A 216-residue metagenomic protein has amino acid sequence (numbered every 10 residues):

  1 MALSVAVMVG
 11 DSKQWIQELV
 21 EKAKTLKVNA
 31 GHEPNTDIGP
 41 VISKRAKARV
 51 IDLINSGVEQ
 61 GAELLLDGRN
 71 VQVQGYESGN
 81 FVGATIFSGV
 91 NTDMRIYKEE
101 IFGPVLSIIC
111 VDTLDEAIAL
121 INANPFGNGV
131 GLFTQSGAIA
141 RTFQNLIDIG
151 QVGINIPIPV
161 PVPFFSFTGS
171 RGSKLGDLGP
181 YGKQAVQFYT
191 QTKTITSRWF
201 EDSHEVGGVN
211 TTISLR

Functional and structural regions predicted by a protein language model:
L3-V5, T36-G39, S170-L175: Short beta-alpha connecting loops at secondary-structure transitions that line or flank enzyme active sites
M8-D11, W15: Long hydrophobic segments that form regular secondary structure
V9, K24-V28, I54, Q74-R216: Conserved C-terminal structural/oligomerization subdomain of aldehyde/semialdehyde dehydrogenase
K27-E33, K47: Active-site region of PLP-dependent enzymes
P40-V50: Short beta-strand to alpha-helix junction loop
G61-Q72: Short secondary-structure junctions
